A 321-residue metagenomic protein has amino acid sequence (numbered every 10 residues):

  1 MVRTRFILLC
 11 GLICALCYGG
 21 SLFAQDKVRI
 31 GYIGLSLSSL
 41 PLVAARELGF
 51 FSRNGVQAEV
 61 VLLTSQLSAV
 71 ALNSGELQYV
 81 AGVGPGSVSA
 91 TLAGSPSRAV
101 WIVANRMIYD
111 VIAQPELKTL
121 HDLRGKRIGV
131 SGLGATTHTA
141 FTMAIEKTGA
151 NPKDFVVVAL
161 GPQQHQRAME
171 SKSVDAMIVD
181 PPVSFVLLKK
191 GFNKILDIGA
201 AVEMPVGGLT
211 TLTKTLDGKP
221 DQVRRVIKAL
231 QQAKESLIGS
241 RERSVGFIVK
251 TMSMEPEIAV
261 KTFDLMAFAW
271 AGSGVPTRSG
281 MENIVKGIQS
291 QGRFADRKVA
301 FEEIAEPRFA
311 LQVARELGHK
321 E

Functional and structural regions predicted by a protein language model:
M1-L9: Bacterial N-terminal signal peptides that target proteins for export
A24-G161, H165, D175-P181, F192-E203: Short, glycine-/small- and polar/acidic-enriched structural segments that line small-molecule recognition paths
A44-A45, Y109-K118, V206-D221, A269: A bilobed periplasmic-binding-protein/Venus flytrap-type ligand-binding module shared by bacterial periplasmic
V157-V158, Q163-M252: Pocket-lining segment of extracytoplasmic ligand-binding domains
G218-D296: Secondary-structure end/capping motifs
Q289-E321: Conserved C-terminal helix/tail region of periplasmic/extracytoplasmic solute-binding proteins
